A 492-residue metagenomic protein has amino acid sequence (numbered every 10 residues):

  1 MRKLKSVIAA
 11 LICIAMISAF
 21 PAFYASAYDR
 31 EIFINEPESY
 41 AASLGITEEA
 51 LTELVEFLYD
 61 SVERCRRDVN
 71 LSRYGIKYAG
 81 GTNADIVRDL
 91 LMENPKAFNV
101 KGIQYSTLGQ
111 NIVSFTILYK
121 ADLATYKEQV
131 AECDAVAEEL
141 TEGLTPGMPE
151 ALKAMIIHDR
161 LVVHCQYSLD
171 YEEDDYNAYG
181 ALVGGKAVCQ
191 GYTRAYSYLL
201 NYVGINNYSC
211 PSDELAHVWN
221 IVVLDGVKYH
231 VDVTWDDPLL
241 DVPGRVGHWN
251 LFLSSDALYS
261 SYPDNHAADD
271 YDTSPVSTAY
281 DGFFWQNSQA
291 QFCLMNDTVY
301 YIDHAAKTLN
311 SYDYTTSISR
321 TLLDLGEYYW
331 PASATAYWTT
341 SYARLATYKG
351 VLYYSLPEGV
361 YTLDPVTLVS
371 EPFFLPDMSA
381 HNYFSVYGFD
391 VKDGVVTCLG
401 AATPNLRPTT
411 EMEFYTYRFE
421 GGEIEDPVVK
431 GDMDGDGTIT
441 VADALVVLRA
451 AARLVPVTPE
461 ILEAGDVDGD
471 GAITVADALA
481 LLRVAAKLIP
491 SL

Functional and structural regions predicted by a protein language model:
M1-S6, L11: Positively charged n-region of N-terminal signal peptides that target proteins for export
A10-A19: Bacterial N-terminal signal peptides
S18-A27, I424-L492: Cellulosome-associated attachment modules in secreted, modular CAZymes
F23-M148, P263-D426: N-terminal accessory/pre-domain segments preceding catalytic cores
T125-A181: Secondary-structure boundary elements
E138, E142-T145, D159-Y167, S197 (+4 more regions): Sec-exported extracytoplasmic/periplasmic mature domains
S168-Y176, Y208-S212, L492: Surface-exposed patches in mature extracellular/periplasmic domains of secreted proteins
G191-D256: Hydrophobic/aromatic-rich core segments of domains that either
